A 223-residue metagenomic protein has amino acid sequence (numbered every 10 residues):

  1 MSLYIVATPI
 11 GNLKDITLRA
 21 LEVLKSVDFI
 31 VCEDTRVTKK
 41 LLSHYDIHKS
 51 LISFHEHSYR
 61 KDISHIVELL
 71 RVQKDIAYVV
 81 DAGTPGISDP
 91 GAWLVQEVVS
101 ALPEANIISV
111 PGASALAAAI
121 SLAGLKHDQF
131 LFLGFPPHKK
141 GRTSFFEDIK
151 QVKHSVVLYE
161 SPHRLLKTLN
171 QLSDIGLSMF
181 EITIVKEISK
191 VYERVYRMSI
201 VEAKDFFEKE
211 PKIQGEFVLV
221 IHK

Functional and structural regions predicted by a protein language model:
M1-H57: Glycine-rich, flexible N-terminal cofactor/catalytic loop recognition
S2, Q73-A77, S155: Loop/turn-to-beta-strand initiation segments
I10-G11, D81-P85, P162-R164, K190: Short glycine-rich anion-binding loops that position phosphate/pyrophosphate groups of nucleotides and phosphorylated
L24-I30, A105-I107, H154-V156: Short active-site oxyanion
I52-H55, I63-S114: Glycine/small-residue-rich loop that forms an oxyanion/phosphate-binding "nest" at active or ligand-binding sites
S53-R60, F135-P137: Conserved helicase motor
W93-V152: Class I SAM-dependent methyltransferase SAM-binding "motif I" and its flanking Rossmann-like core
S155-K223: A contiguous loop/helix-start segment that scaffolds small-molecule binding in enzyme catalytic cores
